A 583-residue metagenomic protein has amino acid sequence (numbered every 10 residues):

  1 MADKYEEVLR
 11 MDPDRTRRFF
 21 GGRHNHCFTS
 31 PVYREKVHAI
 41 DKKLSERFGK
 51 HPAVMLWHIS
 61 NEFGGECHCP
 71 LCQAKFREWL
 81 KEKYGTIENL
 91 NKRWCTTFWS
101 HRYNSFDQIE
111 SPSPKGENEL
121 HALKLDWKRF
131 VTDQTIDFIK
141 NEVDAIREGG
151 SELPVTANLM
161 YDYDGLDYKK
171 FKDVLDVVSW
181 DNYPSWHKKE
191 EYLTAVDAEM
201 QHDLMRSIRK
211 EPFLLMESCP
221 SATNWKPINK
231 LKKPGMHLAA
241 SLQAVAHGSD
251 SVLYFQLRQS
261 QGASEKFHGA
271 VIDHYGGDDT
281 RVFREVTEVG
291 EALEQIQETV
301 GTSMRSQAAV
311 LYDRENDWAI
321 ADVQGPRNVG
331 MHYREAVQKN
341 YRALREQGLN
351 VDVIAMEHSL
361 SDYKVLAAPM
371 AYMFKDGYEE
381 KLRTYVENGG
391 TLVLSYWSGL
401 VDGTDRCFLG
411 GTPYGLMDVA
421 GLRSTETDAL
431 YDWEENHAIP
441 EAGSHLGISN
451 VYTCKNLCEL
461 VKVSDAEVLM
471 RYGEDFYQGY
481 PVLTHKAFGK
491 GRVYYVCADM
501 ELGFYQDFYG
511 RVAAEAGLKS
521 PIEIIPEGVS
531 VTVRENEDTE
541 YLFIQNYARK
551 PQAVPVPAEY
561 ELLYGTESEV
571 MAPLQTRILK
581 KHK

Functional and structural regions predicted by a protein language model:
K4-V177, D181-M200: Polysaccharide-binding and catalytic clefts of secreted carbohydrate-active enzymes
F63, Y103-I109, E152, Y161 (+3 more regions): Carbohydrate-binding surfaces of carbohydrate-active enzymes
